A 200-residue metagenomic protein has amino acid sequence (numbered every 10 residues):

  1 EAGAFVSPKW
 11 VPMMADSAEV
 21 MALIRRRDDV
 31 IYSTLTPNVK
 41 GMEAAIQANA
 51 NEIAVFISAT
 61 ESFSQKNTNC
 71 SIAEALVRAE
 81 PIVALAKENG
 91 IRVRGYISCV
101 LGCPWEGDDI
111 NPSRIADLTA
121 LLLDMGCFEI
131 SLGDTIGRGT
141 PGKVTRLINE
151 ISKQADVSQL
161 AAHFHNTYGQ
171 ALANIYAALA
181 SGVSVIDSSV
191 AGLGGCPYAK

Functional and structural regions predicted by a protein language model:
E1-A2, I31-L35, I53-V55, V93-I97 (+3 more regions): Hydrophobic faces of well-ordered beta-strands that scaffold small-molecule active sites in alpha/beta enzyme cores
E1-L23, I57-C70, L101-W105, S131-P141 (+1 more regions): Glycine-rich, proline-tolerant flexible connector loops at the mouths of alpha/beta enzymes
A4-S7, R27-K87, I91-R92, V100-I110: Active-site beta->alpha loop and helix N-cap motifs at the rims of alpha/beta catalytic domains
K9-T34, A73-R94, G142-A162: Alpha-helix-loop-beta-strand connector modules within alpha/beta enzyme cores
M13-S17, E43-N49, W105-A116, T140-S152 (+1 more regions): Distinct, well-ordered alpha-helical segments
N49-N51, P112-E129, L179-I186: Structural recognition of alpha->loop->beta junctions
R92-V93, I115-D134, I151-A155: Conserved C-terminal portion of the radical SAM core fold that forms the substrate/S-adenosylmethionine-binding
T135-K200: Catalytic alpha/beta core domains of metabolic enzymes, predominantly
